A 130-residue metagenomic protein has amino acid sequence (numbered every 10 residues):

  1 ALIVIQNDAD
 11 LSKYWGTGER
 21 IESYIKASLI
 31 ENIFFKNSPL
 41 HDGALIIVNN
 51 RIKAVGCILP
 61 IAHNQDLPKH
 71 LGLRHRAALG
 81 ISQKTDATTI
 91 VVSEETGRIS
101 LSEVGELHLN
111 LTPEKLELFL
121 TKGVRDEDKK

Functional and structural regions predicted by a protein language model:
A1-K130: Divalent-cation
